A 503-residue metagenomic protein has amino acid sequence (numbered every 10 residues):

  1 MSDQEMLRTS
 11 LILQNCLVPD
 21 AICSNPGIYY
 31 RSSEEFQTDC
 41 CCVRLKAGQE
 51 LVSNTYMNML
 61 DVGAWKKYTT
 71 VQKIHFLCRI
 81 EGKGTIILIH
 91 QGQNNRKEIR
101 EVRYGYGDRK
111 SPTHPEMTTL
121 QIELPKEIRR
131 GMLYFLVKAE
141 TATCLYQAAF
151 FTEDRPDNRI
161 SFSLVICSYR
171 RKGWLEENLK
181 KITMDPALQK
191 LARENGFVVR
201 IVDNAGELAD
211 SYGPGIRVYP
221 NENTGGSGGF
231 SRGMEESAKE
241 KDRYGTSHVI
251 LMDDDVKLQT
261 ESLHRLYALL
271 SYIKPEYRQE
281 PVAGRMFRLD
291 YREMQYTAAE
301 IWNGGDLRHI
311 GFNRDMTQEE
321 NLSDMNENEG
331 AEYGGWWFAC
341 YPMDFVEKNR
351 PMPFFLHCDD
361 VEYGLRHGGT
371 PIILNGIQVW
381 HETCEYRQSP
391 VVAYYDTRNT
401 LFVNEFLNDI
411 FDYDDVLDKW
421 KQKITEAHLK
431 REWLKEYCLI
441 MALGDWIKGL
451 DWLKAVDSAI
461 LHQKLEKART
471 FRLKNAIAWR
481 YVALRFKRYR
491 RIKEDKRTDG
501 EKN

Functional and structural regions predicted by a protein language model:
M1-I128, M132, V137, R398-N503: Terminal low-complexity segments of carbohydrate-biosynthetic enzymes
Y146-D154, L374-P390: Active-site donor/metal-binding and catalytic loop motifs of nucleotide-sugar-dependent glycosylation enzymes
I160-I166, L175, I182, N195-I201 (+1 more regions): Hydrophobic targeting segments
R171-K190: Short, well-formed alpha-helical segments that are part of the catalytic scaffolds of diverse glycosyltransferases
R243-K257: Short beta-strand-to-loop acidic/aromatic patch adjacent to the donor-nucleotide binding site
E261-H309: Conserved donor NDP-sugar-binding/catalytic core segment of glycosyltransferases
N313-F338: A recurrent flexible, glycine/aromatic-enriched loop bordering the glycosyltransferase active site that acts as
Y333-F338, E347-L365, P371-V379, V391-V392: Donor nucleotide-sugar recognition loop
